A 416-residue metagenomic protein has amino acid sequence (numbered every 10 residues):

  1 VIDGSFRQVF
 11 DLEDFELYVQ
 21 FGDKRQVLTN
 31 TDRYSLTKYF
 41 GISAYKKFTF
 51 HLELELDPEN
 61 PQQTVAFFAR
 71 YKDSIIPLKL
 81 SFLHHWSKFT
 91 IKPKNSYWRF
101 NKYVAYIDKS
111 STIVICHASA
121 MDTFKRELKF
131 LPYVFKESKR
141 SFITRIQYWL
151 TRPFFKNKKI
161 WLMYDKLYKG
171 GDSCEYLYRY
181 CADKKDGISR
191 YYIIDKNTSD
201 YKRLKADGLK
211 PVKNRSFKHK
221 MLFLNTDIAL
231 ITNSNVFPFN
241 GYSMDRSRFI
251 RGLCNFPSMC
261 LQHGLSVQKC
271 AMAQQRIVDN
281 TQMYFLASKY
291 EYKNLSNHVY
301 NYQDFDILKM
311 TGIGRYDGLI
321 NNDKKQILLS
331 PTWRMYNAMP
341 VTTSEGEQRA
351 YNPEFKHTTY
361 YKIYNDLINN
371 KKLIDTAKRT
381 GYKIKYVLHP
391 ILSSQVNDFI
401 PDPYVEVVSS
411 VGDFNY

Functional and structural regions predicted by a protein language model:
V1-I160, G187-I188, G252: Basic, ligand-binding patches in group-transfer machinery, especially extracytoplasmic/periplasmic segments
I2, V27-L28, Y34-F40, Y45 (+2 more regions): Active-site and donor-binding regions of nucleotide-sugar-utilizing enzymes
N157-L162, Y351-F355: A short, surface-exposed helix-loop junction/capping segment
G171-Y178, A182, I313-F399: Conserved catalytic-core segment of nucleotide-activated headgroup transferases in glycan assembly
K185-R190, T380-I384, V405: A generic structural motif
V212-F223, P390-Y416: Donor nucleotide-activated moiety binding/catalytic core segment of transferases that use nucleotide-activated donors
F256-C260, F355-T359, P403: Short, basic, glycine/proline-bearing loop/turn elements
V278-E291, K385-Y404: A short, hydrophobic/aromatic-rich structural module that often spans a beta strand with its adjoining loop
